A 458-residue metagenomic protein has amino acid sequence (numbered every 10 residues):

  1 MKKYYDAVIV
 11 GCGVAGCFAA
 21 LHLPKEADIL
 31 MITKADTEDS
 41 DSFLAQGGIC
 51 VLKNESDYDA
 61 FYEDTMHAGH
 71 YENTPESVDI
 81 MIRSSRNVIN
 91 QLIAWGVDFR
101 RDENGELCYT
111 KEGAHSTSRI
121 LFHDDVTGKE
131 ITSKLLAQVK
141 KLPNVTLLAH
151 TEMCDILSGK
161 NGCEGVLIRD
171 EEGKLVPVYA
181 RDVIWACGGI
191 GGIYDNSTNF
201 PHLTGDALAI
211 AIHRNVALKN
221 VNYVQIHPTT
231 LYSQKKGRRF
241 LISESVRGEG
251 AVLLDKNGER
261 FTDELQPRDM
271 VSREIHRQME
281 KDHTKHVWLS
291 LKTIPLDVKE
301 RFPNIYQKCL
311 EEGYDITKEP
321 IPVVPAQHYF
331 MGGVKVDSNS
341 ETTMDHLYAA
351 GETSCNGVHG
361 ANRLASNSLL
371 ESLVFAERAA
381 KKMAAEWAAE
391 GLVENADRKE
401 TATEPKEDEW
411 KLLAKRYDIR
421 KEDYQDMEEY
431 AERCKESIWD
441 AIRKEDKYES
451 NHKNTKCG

Functional and structural regions predicted by a protein language model:
M1, Y5, H22, T37-E38 (+11 more regions): Glycine- and aromatic-enriched mobile tails/lids
A7-M31: N-terminal Rossmann-like FAD-binding beta1-loop-alpha1 element of flavoenzymes
A35-M66, H70, Q225: Conserved N-terminal glycine-rich FAD pyrophosphate-binding loop of Rossmann-like flavoproteins
T37, I210, V216-I316, K382: An anion/pyrophosphate-binding glycine-rich loop and adjacent beta-alpha core in soluble alpha-beta enzymes
P75-R86, R119-A137, L148, T198-G205 (+2 more regions): Short beta-strand to alpha-helix junction loop
A94-K174, A186, T230-S233, L253: Conserved redox-cofactor binding core of oxidoreductases
D155-D170, L175-P177, Y314-N356: FAD-site-proximal beta/loop scaffold in flavoenzymes
D182-K236, F240, L369, L373: Glycine-rich loop(s) and the adjacent beta-strand/alpha-helix scaffold that form part
